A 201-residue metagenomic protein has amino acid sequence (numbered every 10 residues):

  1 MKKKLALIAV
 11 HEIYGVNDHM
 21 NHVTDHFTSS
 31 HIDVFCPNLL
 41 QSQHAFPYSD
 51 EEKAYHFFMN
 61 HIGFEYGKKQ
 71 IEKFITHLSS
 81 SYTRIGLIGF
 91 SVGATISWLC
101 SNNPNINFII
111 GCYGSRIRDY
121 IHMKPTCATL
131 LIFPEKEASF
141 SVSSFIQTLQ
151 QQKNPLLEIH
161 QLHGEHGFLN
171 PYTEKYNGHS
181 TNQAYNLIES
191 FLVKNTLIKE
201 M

Functional and structural regions predicted by a protein language model:
K2-S80: Serine-hydrolase catalytic machinery in alpha/beta-hydrolase-like enzymes
H22-V23, F140-Q150: Short alpha-helix in the alpha/beta-hydrolase fold that links the catalytic acid
S79-F90: Alpha/beta-hydrolase fold nucleophile elbow
G89-G93, S97: Gly/Ala-rich beta-loop-alpha elbow adjacent to hydrolase catalytic centers
N105-S115: A conserved short beta-strand
L130-F133: Short beta-strand/loop motif that positions the catalytic acidic residue of the alpha/beta-hydrolase fold
E135-A138, G164-E165: Acidic beta-to-alpha connecting loop that harbors the catalytic carboxylate
L156-M201: C-terminal catalytic histidine-bearing segment of alpha/beta-hydrolase fold enzymes
